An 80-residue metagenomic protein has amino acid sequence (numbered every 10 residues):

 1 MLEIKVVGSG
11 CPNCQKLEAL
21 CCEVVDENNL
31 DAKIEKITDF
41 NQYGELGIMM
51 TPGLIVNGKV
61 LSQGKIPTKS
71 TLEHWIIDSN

Functional and structural regions predicted by a protein language model:
M1-L20: Local sequence-structure signature of Cys/Sec-based thiol-disulfide redox active-site neighborhoods
K16, Q42, T71: Residue-level recognition of oxygen-bearing side chains
K16-A19, M49, P67: Generic recognition of short, well-ordered alpha-helical segments
L20-I34: Conserved helix-turn-beta segment immediately C-terminal to the redox Cys motif in thioredoxin-like folds
I34-G47: Amphipathic, hydrophobic secondary-structure cores in small proteins
G47-I55: Structural micro-motif
K59-N80: Non-catalytic, surface beta->alpha helical segment in thiol-disulfide oxidoreductase systems
